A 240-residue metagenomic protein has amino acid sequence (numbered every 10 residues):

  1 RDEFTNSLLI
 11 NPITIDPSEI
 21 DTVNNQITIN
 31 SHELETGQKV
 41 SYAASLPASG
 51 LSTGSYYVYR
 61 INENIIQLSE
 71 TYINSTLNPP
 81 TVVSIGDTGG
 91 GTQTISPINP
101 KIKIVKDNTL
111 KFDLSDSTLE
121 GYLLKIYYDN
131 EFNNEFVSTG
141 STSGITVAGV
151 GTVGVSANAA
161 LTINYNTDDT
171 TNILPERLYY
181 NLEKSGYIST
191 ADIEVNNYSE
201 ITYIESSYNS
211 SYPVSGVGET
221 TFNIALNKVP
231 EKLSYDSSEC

Functional and structural regions predicted by a protein language model:
R1-D107, L114-C240: Small/polar beta-strand repeat architecture
